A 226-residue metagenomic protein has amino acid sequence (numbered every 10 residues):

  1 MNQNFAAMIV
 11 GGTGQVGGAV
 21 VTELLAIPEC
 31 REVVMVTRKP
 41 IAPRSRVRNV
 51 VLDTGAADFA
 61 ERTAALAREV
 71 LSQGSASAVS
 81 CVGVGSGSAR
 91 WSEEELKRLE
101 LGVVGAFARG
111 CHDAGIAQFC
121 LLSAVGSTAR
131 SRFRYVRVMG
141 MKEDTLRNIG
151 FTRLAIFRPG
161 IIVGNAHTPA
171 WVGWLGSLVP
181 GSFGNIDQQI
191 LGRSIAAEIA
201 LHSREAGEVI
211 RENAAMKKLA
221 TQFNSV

Functional and structural regions predicted by a protein language model:
N2-E29: N-terminal Rossmann NAD(P)H-binding glycine-rich loop of SDR-like oxidoreductase domains
A6-M8, E32-V34, C120, A155: A structural signal for isolated positions on well-ordered beta-strands in alpha/beta enzyme cores
A7, R48-A106, G110-D113: NAD(P)H-binding glycine-rich loop region in Rossmannoid oxidoreductase-like domains and their noncatalytic homologs
G11, T37, S123, R158: Short beta-strand/turn micro-motifs composed of small residues that flank or help shape donor/cofactor-binding pockets
P28-R31, T128-V226: Oxidoreductase cofactor-interface core, primarily capturing Rossmann-like NAD(P)-dependent enzymes
M35-A42: Short, polar loop motifs at secondary-structure junctions
R46-R48, L154: Short, conserved active-site loop motifs that form the nucleotide-linked donor/cofactor pocket
V84, R90-G140, N148, A155-F157: Conserved Rossmann-fold NAD(P)-dependent oxidoreductase catalytic core, especially the SDR/UDP-sugar
